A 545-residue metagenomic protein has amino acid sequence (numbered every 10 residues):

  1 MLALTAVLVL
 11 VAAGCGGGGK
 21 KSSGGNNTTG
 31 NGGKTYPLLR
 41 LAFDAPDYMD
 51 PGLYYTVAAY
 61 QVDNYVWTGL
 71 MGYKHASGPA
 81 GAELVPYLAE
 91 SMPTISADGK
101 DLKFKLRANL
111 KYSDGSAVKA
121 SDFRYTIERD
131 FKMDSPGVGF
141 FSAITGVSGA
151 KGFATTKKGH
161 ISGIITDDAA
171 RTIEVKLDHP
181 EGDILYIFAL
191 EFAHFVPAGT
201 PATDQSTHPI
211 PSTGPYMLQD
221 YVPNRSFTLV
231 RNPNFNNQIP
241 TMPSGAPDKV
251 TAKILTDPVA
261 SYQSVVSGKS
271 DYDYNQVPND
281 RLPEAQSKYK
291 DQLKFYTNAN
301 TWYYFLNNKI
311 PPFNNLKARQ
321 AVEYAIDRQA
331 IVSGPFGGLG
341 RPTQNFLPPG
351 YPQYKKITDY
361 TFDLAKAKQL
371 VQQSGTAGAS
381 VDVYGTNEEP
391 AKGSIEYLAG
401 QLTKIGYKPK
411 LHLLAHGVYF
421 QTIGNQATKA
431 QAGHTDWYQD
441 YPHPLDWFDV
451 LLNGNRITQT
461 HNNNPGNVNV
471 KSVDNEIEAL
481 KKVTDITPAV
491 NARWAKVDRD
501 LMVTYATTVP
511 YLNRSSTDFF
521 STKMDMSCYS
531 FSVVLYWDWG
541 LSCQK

Functional and structural regions predicted by a protein language model:
V11-G14: C-terminal motif of bacterial Sec signal peptides marking the signal peptidase cleavage site
G16-G19: Bacterial signal peptide processing site
A42-A97, P211: N-terminal lobe/hinge region of extracytoplasmic solute-binding protein
H75-P79, P180-G245, K249, A365: Gly/Pro-rich hinge or "lid" segments in bacterial periplasmic/extracellular proteins
K105, D122-R124, F131-P197, V222: Surface-exposed binding/hinge segments that line and control ligand-binding clefts or catalytic entry sites
K119-E128, A170-K176, G214-P215, A246-K249 (+5 more regions): Alpha-helical secondary-structure segments
P201-T207, F235-E284: Ligand-site clamp/hinge motif
V222, A325-Q353, E389-A399, Q421-K545: Detector for C-terminal structural segments
